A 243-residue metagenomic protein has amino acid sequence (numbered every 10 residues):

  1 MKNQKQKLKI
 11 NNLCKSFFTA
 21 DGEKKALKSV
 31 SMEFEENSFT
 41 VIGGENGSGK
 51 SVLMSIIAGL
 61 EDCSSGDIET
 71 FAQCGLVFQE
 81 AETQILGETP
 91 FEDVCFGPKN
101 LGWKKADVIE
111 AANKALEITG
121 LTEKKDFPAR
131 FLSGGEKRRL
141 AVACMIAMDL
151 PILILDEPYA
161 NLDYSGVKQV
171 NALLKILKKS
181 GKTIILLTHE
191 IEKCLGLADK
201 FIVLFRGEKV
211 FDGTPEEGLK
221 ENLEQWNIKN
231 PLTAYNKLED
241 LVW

Functional and structural regions predicted by a protein language model:
G43-E45: The feature captures the beta-strand-to-loop junction immediately N-terminal to the Walker
A58: Helix-to-loop junction immediately C-terminal to a conserved catalytic motif
A106-K124: Conserved ABC ATPase "signature" region
P128-L132, E136: Conserved ABC ATPase signature
L153-D156: Catalytic Walker B motif of ABC-type/P-loop ATPase nucleotide-binding domains
T188-H189: H-loop/switch region of ABC-family ATPase nucleotide-binding domains
E208-K229: Conserved beta-strand-loop-alpha-helix hinge in the C-terminal portion of ABC ATPase nucleotide-binding domains
